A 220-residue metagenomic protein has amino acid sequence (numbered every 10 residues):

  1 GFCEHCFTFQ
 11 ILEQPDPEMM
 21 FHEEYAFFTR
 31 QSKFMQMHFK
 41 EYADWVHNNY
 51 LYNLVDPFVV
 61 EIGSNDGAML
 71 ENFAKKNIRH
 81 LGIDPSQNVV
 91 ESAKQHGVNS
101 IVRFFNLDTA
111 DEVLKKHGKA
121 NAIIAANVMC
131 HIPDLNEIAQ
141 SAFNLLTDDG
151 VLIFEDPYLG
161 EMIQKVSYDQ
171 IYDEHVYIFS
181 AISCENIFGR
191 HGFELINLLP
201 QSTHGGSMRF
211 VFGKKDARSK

Functional and structural regions predicted by a protein language model:
F2, F7-S92, S167, Y172: Extended interfacial segments that mediate partner engagement and assembly in macromolecular machines
G97-E112: Conserved SAM-binding strand-loop segment of SAM-dependent methyltransferases
N121-A125: A conserved beta-strand element that flanks and buttresses the S-adenosyl-L-methionine
H131: A short His-aromatic
N136-V151: A short glycine-rich, Lys/Arg-flanked "PGG" loop and its adjoining helix->strand segment in the class I
F154-Y177, A181-C184, F188: Short, glycine-/aromatic-enriched active-site segment of Class I SAM-dependent methyltransferases
F193-H204: Conserved S-adenosyl-L-methionine
H204-K220: Flexible, glycine-/basic-rich loop-and-beta segments that form/coincide with the SAM-dependent methyltransferase
